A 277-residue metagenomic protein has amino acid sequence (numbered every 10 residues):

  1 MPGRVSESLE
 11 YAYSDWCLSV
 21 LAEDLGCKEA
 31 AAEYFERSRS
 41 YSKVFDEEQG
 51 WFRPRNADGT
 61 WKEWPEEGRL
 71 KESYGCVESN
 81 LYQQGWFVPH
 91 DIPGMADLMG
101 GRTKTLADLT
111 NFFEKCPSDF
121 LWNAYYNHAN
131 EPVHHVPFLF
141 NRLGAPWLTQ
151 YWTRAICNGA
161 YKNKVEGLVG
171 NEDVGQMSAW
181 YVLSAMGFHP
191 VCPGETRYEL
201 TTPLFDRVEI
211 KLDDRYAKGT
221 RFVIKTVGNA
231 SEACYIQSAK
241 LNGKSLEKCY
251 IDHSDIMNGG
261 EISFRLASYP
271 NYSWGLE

Functional and structural regions predicted by a protein language model:
M1-L204, V208-V223, S254, E261: Active-site core of glycosidic bond-cleaving carbohydrate-active enzymes
R215-A217, S231, L246, Y269-N271: Generic "edge-of-domain/loop-turn" microfeature
F222-S231: Short aromatic-glycine motifs in intrinsically disordered, low-complexity regions
E232-S238: Beta-strand-rich binding/interaction modules
L241-K244: Short strand-turn-strand beta-turns centered on an Asx-Gly dipeptide
E247-D252: Short, solvent-exposed S/T- and G/P-enriched segments that are highly enriched in secreted/extracellular and lumenal
H253-E277: C-terminal beta-strand-rich structural cap/linker in extracellular carbohydrate-active enzymes
